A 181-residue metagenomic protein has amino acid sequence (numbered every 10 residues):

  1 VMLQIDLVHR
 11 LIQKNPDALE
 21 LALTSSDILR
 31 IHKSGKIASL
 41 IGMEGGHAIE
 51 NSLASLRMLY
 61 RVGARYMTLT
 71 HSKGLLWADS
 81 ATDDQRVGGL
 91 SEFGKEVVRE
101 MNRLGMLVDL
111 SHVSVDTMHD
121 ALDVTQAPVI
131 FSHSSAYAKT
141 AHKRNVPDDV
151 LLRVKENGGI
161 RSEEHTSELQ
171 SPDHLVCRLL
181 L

Functional and structural regions predicted by a protein language model:
V1-V87, A141-S167, S171: N-terminal hydrophobic targeting/anchoring segments and the immediately downstream early-domain regions of hydrolases
L7, L104, K155, L180-L181: Intrinsic low-complexity, intrinsically disordered segments enriched in polar/basic residues
D17, I130, H174-L175: Secondary-structure boundary/capping residues
L23, H133, L180-L181: Residue-level detector of alpha-helical recognition elements and their boundaries
L69-H71, L76-R153, S162-E164: Active-site core of metal-dependent hydrolases
E168-L181: Positively charged, low-complexity/disordered segments
